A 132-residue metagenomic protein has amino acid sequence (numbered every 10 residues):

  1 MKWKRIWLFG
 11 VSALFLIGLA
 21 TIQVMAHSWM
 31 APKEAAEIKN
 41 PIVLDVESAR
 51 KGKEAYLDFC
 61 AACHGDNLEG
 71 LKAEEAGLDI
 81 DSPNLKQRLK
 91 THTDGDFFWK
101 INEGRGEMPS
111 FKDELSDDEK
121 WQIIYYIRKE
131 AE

Functional and structural regions predicted by a protein language model:
K2-V11: Bacterial N-terminal signal peptides that target proteins for export
G10-L19: Bacterial N-terminal signal peptides
A20-S28: Membrane-interface motif at the C-terminal end of an N-terminal transmembrane signal
H27-A55: Electrostatic cytochrome c docking/interface patches
I42-A49, G65-D96: Gly/Gly-Pro-rich "capping" loops immediately C-terminal to redox-active cysteine motifs in periplasmic/lumenal
G52-D66, M108, I123-I127: The canonical Cys-X-X-Cys-His
E69-L71, K129-E132: Inter-heme linker and motif-flanking segments adjacent to c-type heme-binding CXXCH motifs in c-type cytochromes
L78-E130: Extracytoplasmic electron-transfer domains, predominantly the class I c-type cytochrome c fold
